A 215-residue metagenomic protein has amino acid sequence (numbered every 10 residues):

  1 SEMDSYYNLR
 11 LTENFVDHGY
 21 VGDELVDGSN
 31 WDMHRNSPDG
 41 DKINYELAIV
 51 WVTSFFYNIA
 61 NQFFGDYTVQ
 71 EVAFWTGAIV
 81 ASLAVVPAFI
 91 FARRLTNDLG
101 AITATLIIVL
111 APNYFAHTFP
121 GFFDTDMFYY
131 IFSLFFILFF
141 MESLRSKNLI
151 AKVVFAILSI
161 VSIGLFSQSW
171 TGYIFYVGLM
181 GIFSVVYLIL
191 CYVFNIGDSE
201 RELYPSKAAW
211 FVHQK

Functional and structural regions predicted by a protein language model:
S1, N44, T68-A73, A151-L158 (+1 more regions): Glycine-rich, flexible loop segments associated with nucleotide phosphate handling
S1-E2, L188, Y192, I196-K215: Transmembrane helical bundles and short interhelical boundary loops of multi-pass, membrane-embedded
S1-L83, A111, D124, I131: Membrane-interface coil-to-helix junctions
D17-Y20, Y57, N61, R145 (+2 more regions): Non-catalytic alpha-helical coupling and interface elements of nucleotide-dependent molecular machines and regulators
V26-W31, W75-R94, L99-Y192, K215: Membrane-embedded helix bundles of polyisoprenyl
S37, I43-L47, T68, D98 (+4 more regions): Serine/threonine-rich low-complexity intrinsically disordered regions
